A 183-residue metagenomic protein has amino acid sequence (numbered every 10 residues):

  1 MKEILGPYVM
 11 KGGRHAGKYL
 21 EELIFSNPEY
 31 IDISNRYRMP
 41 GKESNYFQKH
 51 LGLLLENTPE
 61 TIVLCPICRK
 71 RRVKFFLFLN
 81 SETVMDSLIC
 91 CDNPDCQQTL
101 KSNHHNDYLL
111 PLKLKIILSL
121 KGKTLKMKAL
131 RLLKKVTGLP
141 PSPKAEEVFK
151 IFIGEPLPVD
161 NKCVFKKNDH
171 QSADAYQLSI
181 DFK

Functional and structural regions predicted by a protein language model:
M1-K18, E22-F25: Short acidic, Pro/Gly- and aromatic-enriched capping/linker segments at domain boundaries
E21-F47: Short, surface-exposed, low-complexity cationic segments
I24, T99-L178: Long, charge-rich boundary regions
K49-L64, F78-D86: Short, flexible, mixed-charge glycine/proline-rich loop motifs that serve as phosphate/nucleic-acid-contacting
R69-F75, D95-L100: Cys/His-rich microdomains that often coordinate metals
K74-N80, N103-Y108: Short Cys/His-rich "knuckle" micro-motifs
S81-N103: Cysteine-rich micro-motifs
